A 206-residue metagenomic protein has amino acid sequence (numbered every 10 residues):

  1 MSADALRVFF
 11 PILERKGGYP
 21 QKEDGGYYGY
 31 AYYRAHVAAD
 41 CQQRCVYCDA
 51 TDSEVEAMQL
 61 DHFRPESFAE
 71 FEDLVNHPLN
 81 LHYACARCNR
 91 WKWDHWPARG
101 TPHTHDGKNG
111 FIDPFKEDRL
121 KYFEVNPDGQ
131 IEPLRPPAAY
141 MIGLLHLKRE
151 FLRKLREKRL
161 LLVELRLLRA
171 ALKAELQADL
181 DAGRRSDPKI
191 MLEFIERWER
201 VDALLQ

Functional and structural regions predicted by a protein language model:
M1-Y47, S67-N76: Short, charged surface segments at domain edges that flank catalytic/cofactor-binding sites
Q42, P78-N80, D118-Y122: Extracellular structured ligand-interaction cores
Y47-C48, R87: Short, cysteine/histidine-rich loop/knuckle motifs that typically chelate Zn2+
A50-Y83, K92-D106: Histidine-centered nuclease catalytic patch
A86-W93, E117, D128: Short helix-capping and hinge/turn segments at secondary-structure transitions, especially at repeat and domain
H105-R166: Helix-loop elements that line ligand-binding/catalytic pockets
A139-Q206: C-terminal, charged low-complexity interaction regions
